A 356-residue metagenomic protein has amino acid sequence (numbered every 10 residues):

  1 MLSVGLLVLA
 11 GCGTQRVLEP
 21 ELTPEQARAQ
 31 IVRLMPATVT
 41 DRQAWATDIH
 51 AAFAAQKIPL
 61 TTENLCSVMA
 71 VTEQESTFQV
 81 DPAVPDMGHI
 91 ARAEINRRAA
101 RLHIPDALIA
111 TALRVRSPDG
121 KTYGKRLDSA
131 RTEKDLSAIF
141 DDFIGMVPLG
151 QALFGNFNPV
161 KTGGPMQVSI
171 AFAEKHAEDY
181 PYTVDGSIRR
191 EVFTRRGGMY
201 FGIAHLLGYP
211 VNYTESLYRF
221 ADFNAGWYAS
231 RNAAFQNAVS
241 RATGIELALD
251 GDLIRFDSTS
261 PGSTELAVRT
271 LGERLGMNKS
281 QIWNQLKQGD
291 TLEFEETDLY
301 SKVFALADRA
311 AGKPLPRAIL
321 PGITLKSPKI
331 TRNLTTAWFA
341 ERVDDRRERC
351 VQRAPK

Functional and structural regions predicted by a protein language model:
L2-A10: Bacterial N-terminal signal peptides
A10-K356: Cell-wall glycan-active module
